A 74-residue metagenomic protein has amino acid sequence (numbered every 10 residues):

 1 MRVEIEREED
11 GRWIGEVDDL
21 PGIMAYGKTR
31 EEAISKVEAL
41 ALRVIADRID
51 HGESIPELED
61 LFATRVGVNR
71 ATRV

Functional and structural regions predicted by a protein language model:
M1-R2, E31, S35-V74: Short, charged, surface-exposed hinge/linker loops at domain edges that act as mobile lids or interdomain connectors
I5-L20: Short aromatic-glycine-(Arg/Gly/Cys) micro-motifs in beta-strand/loop hairpins
P21-E32: A short, exposed loop/beta-hairpin motif centered on an aromatic-Gly-Thr core
